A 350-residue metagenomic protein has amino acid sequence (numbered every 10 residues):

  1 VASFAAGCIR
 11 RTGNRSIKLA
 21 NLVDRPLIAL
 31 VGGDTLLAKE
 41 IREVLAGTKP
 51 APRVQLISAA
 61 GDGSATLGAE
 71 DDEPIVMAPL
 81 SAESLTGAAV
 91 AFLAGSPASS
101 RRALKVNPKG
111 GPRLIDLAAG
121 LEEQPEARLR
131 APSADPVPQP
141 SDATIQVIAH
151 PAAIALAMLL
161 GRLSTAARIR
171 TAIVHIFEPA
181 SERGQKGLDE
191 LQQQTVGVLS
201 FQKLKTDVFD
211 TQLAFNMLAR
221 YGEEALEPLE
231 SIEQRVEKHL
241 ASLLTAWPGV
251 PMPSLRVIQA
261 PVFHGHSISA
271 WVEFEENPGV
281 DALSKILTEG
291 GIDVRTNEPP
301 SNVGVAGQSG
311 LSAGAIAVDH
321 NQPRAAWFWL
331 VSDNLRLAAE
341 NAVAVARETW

Functional and structural regions predicted by a protein language model:
G13, I17-T211, P248-M252, S301-S312 (+3 more regions): N-terminal Rossmann-like NAD(P) cofactor-binding subdomain of oxidoreductases, focused on the glycine-rich
P26, A91, E182-W350: Charged docking surfaces used in two-component/phosphorelay signaling
